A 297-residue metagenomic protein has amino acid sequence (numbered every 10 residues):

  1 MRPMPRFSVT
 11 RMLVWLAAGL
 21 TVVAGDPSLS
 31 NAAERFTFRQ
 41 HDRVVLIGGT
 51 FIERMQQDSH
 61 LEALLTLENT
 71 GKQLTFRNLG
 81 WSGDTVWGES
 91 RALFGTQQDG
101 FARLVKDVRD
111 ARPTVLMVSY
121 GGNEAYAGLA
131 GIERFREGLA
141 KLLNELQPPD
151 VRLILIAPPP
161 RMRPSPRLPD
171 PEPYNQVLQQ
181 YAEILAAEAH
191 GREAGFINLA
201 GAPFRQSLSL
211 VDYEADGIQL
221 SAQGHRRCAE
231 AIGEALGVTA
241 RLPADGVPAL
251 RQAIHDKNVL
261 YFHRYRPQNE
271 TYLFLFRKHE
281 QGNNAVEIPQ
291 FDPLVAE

Functional and structural regions predicted by a protein language model:
M1-V9: N-terminal secretory signal peptides that target proteins for export/translocation
R11-A24: Bacterial N-terminal signal peptides
D26-S82, Q97, L104-R112, L116: Serine-esterase "nucleophile elbow" of acetyl-processing enzymes
H41, F51, D58, E62 (+6 more regions): Extracytoplasmic/secreted envelope proteins and their assembly/folding machinery, especially bacterial periplasmic
R43-I47, T75-G80, T114-Y120, R152-A157 (+2 more regions): Structural recognition of the beta-strand scaffold that forms the well-ordered cores of secreted hydrolase catalytic
Q56, V211-E297: Conserved catalytic region of serine esterases and O-acyltransferases that act on ester linkages in lipids
L79, R152-P159, N175-Y213, R226-A253: Extracellular serine-dependent O-acyl
D84-W87, G95, A102-V105, V118-A140 (+6 more regions): Serine-dependent acyl-ester chemistry module
